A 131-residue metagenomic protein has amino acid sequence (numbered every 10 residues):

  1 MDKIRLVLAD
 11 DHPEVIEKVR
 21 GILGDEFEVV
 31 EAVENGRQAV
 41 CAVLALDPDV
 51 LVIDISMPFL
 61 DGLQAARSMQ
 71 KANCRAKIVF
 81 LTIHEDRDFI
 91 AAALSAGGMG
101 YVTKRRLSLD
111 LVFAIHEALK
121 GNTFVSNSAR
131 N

Functional and structural regions predicted by a protein language model:
P13-E31: Two-component/phosphorelay signaling modules centered on CheY-like receiver
N35-Q38, L60-Q64: Acidic catalytic/metal-coordinating carboxylates
C41, L63-R75: Short amphipathic alpha-helix used as the core "switch/output" element in two-component signaling
L46-V52: Active-site beta3 strand of CheY-like receiver
I55-M57: Receiver (REC) domain active-site loop signature in two-component systems and cognate sites in sensor histidine kinases
H84-E85: Short, conserved "switch-loop" micro-motifs in signal-transduction and mechanochemical regulators
D88-S95, G100-N131: Short, flexible helix-to-coil linker/hinge segments that flank and couple to helix-turn-helix
